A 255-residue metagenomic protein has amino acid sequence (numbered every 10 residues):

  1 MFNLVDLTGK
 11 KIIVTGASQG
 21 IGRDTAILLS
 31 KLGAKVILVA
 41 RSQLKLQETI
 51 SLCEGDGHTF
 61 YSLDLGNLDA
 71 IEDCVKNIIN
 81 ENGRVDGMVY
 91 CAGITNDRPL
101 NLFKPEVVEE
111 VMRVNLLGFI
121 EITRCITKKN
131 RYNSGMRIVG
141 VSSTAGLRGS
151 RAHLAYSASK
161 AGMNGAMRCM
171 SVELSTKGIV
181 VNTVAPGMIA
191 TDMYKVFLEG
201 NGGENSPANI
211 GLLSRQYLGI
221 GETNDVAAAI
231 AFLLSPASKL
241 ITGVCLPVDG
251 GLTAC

Functional and structural regions predicted by a protein language model:
S18-Q19: Conserved glycine-rich cofactor-binding loop
P99-L100, K104-M112, L212: Substrate-binding pocket helix/loop in short-chain dehydrogenase/reductase
T123, S159, M167: Active-site helix of classical SDR
K128, V172-T176, K239: Alpha-helical segment proximal to the catalytic Tyr-Lys
S143: Residue(s) in the substrate-gating loop at a strand-loop-helix junction that position the organic substrate next
G203-D225: Catalytic Tyr-x(3-8)-Lys segment
G219-V248, T253: C-terminal substrate-recognition "lid" of short-chain dehydrogenase/reductases
